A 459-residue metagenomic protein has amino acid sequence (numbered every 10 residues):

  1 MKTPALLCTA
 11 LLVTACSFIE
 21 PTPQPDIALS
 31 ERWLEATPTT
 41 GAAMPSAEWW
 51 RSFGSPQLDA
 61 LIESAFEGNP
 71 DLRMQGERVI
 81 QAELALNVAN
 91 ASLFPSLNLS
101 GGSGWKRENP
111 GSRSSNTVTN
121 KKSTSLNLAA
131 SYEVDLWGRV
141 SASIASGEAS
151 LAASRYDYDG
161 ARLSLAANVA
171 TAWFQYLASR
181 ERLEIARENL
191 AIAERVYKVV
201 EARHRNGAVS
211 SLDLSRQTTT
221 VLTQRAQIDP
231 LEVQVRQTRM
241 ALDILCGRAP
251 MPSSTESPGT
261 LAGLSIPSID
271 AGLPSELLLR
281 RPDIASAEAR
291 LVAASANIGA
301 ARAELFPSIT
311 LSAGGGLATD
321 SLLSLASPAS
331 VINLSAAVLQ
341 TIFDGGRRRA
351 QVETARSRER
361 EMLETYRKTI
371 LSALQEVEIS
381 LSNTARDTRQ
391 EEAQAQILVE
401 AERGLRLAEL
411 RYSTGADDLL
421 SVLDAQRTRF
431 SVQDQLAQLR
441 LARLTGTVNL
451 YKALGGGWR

Functional and structural regions predicted by a protein language model:
K2-E67, E148, E232-L279, D320 (+2 more regions): Terminal intrinsically disordered/low-complexity segments used for targeting and assembly
T37, M44-F53, G102-A129, S143 (+3 more regions): Small/polar, glycine/serine/threonine/aspartate-rich low-complexity segments that form flexible
A43, R51, F66, S146 (+4 more regions): Amphipathic alpha-helical coiled-coil scaffold segments and their short linker/junction regions
L58-A60, Q81, S123-S125, T171 (+3 more regions): Transmembrane beta-barrel architecture of outer-membrane proteins
I62, S125-A129, W173, P274 (+2 more regions): Membrane-embedded beta-strand positions in outer-membrane beta-barrel channels/transporters
R73-M74, N90, V134-R162, L212 (+6 more regions): Sec/SRP-type N-terminal targeting helices
V140, Y156-L273, N383, T428-R429: Periplasmic alpha-helical coiled-coil/stalk elements that build and connect Gram-negative outer-membrane
E194, T223-S253, Q396-L454: Short segments within alpha-helical structural elements
